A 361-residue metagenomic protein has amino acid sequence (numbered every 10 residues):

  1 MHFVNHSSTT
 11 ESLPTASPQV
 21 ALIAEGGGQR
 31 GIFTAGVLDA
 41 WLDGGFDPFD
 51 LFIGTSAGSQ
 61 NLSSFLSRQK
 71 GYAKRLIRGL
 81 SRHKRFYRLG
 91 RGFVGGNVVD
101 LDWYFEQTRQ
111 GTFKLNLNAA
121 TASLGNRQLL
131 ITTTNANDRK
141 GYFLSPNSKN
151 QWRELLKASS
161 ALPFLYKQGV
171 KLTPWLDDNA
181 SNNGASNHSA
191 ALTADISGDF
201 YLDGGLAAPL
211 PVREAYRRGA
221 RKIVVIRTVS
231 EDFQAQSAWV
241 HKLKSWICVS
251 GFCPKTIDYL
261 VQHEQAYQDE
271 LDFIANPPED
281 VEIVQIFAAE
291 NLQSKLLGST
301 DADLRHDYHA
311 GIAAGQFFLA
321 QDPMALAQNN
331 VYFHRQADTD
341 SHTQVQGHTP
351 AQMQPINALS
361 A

Functional and structural regions predicted by a protein language model:
M1-I53, S63-A361: Patatin-like phospholipase
G54, G58: Gly/Ala-rich beta-loop-alpha elbow adjacent to hydrolase catalytic centers
